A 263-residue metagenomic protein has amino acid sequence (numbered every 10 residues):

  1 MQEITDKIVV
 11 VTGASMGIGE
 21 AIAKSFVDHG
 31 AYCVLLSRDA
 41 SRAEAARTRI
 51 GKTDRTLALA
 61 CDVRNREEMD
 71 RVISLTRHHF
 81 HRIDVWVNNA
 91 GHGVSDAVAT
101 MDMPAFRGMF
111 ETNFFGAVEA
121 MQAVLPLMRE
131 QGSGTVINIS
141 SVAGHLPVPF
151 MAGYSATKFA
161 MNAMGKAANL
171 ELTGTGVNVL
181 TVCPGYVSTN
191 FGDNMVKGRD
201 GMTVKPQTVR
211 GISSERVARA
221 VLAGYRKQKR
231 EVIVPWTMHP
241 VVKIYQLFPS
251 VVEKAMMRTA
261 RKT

Functional and structural regions predicted by a protein language model:
I8, S15-M16: Conserved glycine-rich cofactor-binding loop
H29-A45: Conserved glycine-rich Rossmann-like NAD(P)H-binding loop of the short-chain dehydrogenase/reductase
A40, A60-R71, M103: The beta1-alpha1 cofactor-binding region of Rossmann-like NAD(H)/NADP(H)-dependent oxidoreductases
A97-V98, D102-R107: Substrate-binding pocket helix/loop in short-chain dehydrogenase/reductase
M121, T157: Active-site helix of classical SDR
S141: Residue(s) in the substrate-gating loop at a strand-loop-helix junction that position the organic substrate next
G174-W236: SDR active-site lid
